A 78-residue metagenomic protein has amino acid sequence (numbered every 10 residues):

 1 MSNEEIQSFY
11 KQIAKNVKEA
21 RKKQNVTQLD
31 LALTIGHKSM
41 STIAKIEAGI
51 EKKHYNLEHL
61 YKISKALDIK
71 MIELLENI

Functional and structural regions predicted by a protein language model:
M1-Q24: A short, Lys/Arg-rich alpha-helix, primarily the initiator
K15, M40, N56-L60: Short alpha-helical elements of helix-turn-helix
K18, L29, Y61: Residues within the helices of the helix-turn-helix
R21, A32-L33, S64: The alpha-helix within a helix-turn-helix
N25, I50-K65: Short, basic-rich loop-to-helix N-cap that marks the start of a DNA-contacting helix
N25-I46: Short alpha-helical DNA-recognition segment
E58, L67-I78: Short C-terminal boundary/hinge segments that cap the last helix of small helical domains
